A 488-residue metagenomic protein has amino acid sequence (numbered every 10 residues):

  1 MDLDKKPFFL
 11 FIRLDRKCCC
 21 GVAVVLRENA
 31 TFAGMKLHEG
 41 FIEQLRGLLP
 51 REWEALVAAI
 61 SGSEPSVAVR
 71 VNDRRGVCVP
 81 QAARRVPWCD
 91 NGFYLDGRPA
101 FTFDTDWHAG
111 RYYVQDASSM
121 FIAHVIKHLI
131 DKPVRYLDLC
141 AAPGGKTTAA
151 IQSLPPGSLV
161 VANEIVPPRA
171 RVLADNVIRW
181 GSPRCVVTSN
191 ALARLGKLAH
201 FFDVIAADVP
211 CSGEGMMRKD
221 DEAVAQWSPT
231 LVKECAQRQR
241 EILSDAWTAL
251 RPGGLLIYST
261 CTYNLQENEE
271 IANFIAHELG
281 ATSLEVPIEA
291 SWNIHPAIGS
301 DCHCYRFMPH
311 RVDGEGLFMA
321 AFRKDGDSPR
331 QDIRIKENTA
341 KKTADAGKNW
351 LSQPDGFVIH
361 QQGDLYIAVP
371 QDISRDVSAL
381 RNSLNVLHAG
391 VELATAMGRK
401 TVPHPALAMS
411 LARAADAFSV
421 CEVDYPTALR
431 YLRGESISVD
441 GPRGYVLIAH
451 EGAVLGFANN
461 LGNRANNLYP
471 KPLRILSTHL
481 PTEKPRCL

Functional and structural regions predicted by a protein language model:
N29-C78, E315-F318, D325-L488: Polybasic, low-complexity RNA-engagement segments
P133-C140: Conserved class I S-adenosyl-L-methionine
P143-P155: Conserved SAM-binding loop of SAM-dependent methyltransferases across substrates and taxa, primarily the Class I
P155, L250-P252: Helix-to-beta-strand junctions that scaffold the AdoMet/dcAdoMet cofactor pocket in Class I SAM-dependent enzymes
P168, V204-S244, C261-N268, A290-W292: Mobile active-site "lid"/loop adjacent to the S-adenosyl-L-methionine
R171-L198: S-adenosyl-L-methionine
G196-A206: A short acidic, Gly/Pro-enriched loop at the edge of an enzyme's catalytic core that lines a small-molecule cofactor
F202, L255-Y258, T262-A368, D372-S374: Class I S-adenosyl-L-methionine
